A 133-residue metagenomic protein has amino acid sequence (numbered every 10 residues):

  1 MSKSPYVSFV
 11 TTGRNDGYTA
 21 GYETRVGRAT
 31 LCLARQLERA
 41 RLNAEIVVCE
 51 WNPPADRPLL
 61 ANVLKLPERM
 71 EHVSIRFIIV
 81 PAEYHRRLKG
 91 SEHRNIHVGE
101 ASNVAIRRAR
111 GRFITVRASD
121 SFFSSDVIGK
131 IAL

Functional and structural regions predicted by a protein language model:
Y6-V10, E45: Cell-envelope/extracellular polymer assembly enzymes that use nucleotide-activated donors
T19, P54-A61: Short, charged/polar "capping" segments at the starts of alpha-helices and the immediately preceding loops
E23-N43: Short, acidic, metal-binding catalytic loop of nucleotide-sugar glycosyltransferases
L42-P54, R76-E83: Short beta-strand/loop segment that forms part of the nucleotide-sugar
L59-R108: Active-site-proximal specificity loops/subdomain of glycosyltransferases
I114: Short aromatic/hydrophobic "clamp" motif used to bind/position activated sugar donors
A118-F122: The conserved acidic donor/metal-binding loop of glycosyltransferases
D126-L133: Conserved donor-nucleotide/metal-binding helix-loop-beta segment in metal-dependent transferases, i.e., the alpha-helix
